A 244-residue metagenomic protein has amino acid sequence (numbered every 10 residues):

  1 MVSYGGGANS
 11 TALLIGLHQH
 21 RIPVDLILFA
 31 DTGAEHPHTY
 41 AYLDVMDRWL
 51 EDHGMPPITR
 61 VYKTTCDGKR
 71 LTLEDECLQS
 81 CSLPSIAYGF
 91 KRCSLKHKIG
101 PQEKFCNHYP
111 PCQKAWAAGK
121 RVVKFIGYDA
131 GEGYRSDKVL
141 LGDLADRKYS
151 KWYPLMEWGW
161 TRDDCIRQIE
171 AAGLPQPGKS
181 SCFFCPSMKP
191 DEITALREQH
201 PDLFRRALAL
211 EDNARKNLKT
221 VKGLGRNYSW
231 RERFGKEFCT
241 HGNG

Functional and structural regions predicted by a protein language model:
M1-G244: Nucleotide-activated chemistry modules centered on ATP-dependent adenylation/adenylyltransferase
